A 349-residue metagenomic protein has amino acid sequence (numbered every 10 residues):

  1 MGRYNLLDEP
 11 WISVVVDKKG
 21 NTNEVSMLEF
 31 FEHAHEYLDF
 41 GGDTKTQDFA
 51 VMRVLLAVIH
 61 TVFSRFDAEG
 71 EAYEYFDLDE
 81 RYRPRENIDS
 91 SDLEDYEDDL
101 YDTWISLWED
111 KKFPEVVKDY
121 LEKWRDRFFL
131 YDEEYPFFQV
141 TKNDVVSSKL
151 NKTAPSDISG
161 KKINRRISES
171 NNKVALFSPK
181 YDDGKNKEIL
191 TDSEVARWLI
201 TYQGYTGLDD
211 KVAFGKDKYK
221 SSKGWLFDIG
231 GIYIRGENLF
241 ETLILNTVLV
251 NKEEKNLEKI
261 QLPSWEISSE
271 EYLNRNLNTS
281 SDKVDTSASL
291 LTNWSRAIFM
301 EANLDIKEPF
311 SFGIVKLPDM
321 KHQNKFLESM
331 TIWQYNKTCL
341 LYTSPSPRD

Functional and structural regions predicted by a protein language model:
M1-V284, L317-S344: Conserved small-residue
D182-D183, L290-T292: Short, glycine/acidic-rich beta->alpha junctions
E188, S295, P309: Residues immediately within or flanking Cys/His clusters that coordinate Zn2+ in small zinc-binding modules
S289, R296-A302: Sequence-level detector for compositionally biased, low-complexity segments
S311-G313: Eukaryotic, compositionally biased intrinsically disordered regions
P345-D349: A short, hydrophobic C-terminal helix/tail in secreted or cell-surface proteins
